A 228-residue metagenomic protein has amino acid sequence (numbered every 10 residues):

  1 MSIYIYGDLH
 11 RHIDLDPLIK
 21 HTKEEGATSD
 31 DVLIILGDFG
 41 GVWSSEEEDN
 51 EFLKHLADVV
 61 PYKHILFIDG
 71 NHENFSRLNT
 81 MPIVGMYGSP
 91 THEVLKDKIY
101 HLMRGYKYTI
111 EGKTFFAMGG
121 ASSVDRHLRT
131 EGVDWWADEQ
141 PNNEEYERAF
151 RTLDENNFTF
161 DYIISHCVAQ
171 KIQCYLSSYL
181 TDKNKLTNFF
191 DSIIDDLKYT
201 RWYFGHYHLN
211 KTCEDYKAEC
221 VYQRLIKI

Functional and structural regions predicted by a protein language model:
M1-H10, G112-A121, I164-H166, A218-Y222: Active-site-proximal beta-strand elements of phosphoester/diester hydrolases
S2, Y6, R11-I110, Y179 (+2 more regions): Core catalytic region of metal-dependent phosphoesterases/phosphodiesterases, especially metallo-beta-lactamase-like
D8, K20-K23, I110, T152-T159 (+4 more regions): A structural signal for the main folded, soluble domain(s) of proteins
H10-R11, G40-G41, H72-N74, G120-V124 (+3 more regions): Short, solvent-exposed loop/turn segments at secondary-structure junctions
D31-L33, D161, T200: Conserved acidic residues
H64-I68, Y87, H92-D97, V168-I228: Conserved beta-sheet core of the metallophosphoesterase superfamily
D97, E111-T181: Active-site-proximal loop/helix segment associated with metal-binding centers of metalloenzymes
